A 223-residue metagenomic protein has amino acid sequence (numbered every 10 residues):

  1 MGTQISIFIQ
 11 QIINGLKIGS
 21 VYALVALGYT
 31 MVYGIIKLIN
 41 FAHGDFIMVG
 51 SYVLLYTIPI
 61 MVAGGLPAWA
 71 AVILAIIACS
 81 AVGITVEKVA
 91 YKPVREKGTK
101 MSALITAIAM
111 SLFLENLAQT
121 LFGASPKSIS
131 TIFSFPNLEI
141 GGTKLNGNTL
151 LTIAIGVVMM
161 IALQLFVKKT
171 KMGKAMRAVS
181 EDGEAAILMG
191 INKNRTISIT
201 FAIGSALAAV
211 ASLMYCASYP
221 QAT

Functional and structural regions predicted by a protein language model:
M1-V25, V53, G65-A70, K97-K100 (+2 more regions): Membrane-interfacial amphipathic/re-entrant helices at transmembrane-helix boundaries
I18, K144-A222: Helix-loop-helix "hairpin" substructures at the membrane interface of multi-pass membrane proteins
Y29-I35, L54, V82-K88, M110 (+5 more regions): Alpha-helical transmembrane segments of polytopic integral membrane proteins, especially the permease/helical cores
Y29-S51, A68, K97-S102, M172-A175 (+3 more regions): Short, non-helical or kinked segments that cap or interrupt transmembrane helices
T30, I35-L38, C79-T99, S212-L213: Transmembrane-helix boundary motif in ABC transporter permease subunits
I35-I36, A42-T85: Membrane-embedded helix boundary and interhelical linker motif in transport proteins
S51-Y56, A75-V82, M110-A118, I155-Q164 (+1 more regions): Hydrophobic core segments of alpha-helical transmembrane domains in multi-pass membrane transport and ion-translocation
P93-V94, T99-K169, T196, S218-Q221: Transmembrane helix-bundle core of multi-pass membrane transporters and related energy-transducing complexes
